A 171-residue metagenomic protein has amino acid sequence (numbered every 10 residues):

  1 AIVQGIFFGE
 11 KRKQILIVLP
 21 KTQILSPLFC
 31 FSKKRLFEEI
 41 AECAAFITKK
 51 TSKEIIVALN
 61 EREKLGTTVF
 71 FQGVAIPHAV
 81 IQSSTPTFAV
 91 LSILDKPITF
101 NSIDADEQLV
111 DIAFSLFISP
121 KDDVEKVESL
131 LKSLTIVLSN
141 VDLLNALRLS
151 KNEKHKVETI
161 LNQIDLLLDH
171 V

Functional and structural regions predicted by a protein language model:
A1-V171: Cytosolic covalent-transfer regions centered on His/Cys nucleophiles that carry phosphoryl or persulfide groups
